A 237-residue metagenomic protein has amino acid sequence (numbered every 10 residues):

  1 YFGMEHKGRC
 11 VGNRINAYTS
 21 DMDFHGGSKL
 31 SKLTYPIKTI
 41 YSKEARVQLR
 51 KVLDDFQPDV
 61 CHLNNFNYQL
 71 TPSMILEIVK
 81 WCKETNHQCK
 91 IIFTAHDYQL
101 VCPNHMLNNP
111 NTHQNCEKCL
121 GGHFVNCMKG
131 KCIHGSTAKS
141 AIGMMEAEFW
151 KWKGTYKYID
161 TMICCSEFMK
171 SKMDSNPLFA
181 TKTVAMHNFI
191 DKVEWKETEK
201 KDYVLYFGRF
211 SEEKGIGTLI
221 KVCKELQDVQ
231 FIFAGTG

Functional and structural regions predicted by a protein language model:
Y1-K43, V47-F56, G237: N-terminal strand-loop element at the rim of the active site of nucleotide-sugar-dependent glycosyltransferases
E5, F168, F189: Carbohydrate-associated surface elements
K51-L70, C89-T94: Short N-terminal targeting/anchoring amphipathic segment
I92, K157-E167: A short beta-strand/loop micro-motif in the catalytic core of glycosyltransferases that engages the nucleotide-sugar
Q99, N111-T161: Membrane-proximal helix-turn-helix segments that form the acceptor-binding/catalytic region of lipid-linked
I163, K196-K214, L219-L226, I232: Conserved donor-binding/catalytic core segment of Leloir-type glycosyltransferases
D174-S175, A180-D202: Acidic anion/phosphate-binding donor-loop and adjacent secondary structure in glycosyltransferase catalytic cores
F189, F207-S211, G237: Short donor-sugar binding/catalytic loops of nucleotide-sugar-dependent glycosyltransferases, especially enzymes
